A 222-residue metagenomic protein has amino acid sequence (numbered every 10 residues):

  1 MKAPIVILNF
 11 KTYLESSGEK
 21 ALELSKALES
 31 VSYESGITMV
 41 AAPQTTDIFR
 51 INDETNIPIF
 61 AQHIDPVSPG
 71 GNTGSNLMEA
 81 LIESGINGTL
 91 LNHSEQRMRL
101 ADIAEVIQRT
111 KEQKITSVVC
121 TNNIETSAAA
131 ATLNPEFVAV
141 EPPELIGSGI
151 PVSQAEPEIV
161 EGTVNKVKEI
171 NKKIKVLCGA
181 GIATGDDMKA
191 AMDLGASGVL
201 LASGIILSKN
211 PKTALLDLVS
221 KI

Functional and structural regions predicted by a protein language model:
M1-N76, E125-N134, I206: Conserved N-terminal beta1-alpha1 strand-loop-helix module at the mouth
K11, Q44, L81, E141 (+3 more regions): Conserved, mostly hydrophobic/aromatic
N56-T110: Glycine/small-residue-rich loop that forms an oxyanion/phosphate-binding "nest" at active or ligand-binding sites
H63-P66, G70-N72, R99-A101, V119-I124 (+1 more regions): Glycine-rich beta-to-alpha transition loops that act as phosphate-gripper elements at the mouths of alpha/beta enzyme
N87-M98, V138-P151, L194-A214: Glycine-rich phosphate-binding active-site loops on the catalytic face of alpha/beta enzymes
V106-E112, V152-E158, G204-I222: C-terminal helical cap(s) of enzyme catalytic domains, especially alpha/beta-barrels
E112-L177: Active-site rim beta-loop-alpha module in soluble metabolic enzymes
N122-N134, C178-V199: Catalytic cores of alpha/beta
